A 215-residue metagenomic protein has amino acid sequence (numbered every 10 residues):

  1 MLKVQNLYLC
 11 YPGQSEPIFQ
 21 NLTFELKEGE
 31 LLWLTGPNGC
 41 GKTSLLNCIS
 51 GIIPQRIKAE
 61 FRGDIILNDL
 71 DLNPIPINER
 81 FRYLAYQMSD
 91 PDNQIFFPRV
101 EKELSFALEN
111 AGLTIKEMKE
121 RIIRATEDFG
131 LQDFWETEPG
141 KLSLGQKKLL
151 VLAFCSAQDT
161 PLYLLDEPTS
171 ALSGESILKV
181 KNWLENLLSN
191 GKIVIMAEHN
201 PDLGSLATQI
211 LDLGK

Functional and structural regions predicted by a protein language model:
M1-V4, Y8-N21, I53-K58, P76: A short, flexible loop at the N-terminus of ABC-type nucleotide-binding domains that lies
T35-P37: The feature captures the beta-strand-to-loop junction immediately N-terminal to the Walker
G51, D64-E79: ABC ATPase NBD Q-loop/coupling interface
K116-F134: Conserved ABC ATPase "signature" region
E138-L142: Conserved ABC ATPase signature
L152-A153: Hydrophobic anchor residue at the start of the ABC signature
Y163-E167: Catalytic Walker B motif of ABC-type/P-loop ATPase nucleotide-binding domains
